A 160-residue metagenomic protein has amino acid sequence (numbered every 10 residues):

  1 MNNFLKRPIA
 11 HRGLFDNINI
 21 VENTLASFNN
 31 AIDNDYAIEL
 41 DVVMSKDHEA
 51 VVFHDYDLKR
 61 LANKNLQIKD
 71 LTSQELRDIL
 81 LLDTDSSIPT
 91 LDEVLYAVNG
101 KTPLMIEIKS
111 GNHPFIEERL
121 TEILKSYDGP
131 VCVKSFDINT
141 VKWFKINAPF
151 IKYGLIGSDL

Functional and structural regions predicted by a protein language model:
M1-L160: Phosphate-group recognition and catalysis centered on beta-loop-alpha active-site segments
